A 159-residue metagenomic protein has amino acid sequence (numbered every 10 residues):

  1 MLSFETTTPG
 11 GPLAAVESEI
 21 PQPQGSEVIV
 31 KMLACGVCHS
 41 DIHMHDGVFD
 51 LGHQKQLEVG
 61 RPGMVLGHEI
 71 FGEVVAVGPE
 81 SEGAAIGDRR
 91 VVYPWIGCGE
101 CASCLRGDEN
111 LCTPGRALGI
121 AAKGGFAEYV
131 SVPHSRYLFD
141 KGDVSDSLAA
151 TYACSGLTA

Functional and structural regions predicted by a protein language model:
M1, S26-V28, S40, G99 (+1 more regions): Change "...and in nucleic-acid phosphodiester-cleaving endonucleases..." to "...and in nucleic-acid processing enzymes
S3-F4, R90, V130: Well-ordered beta-strand positions enriched in small/hydrophobic/aromatic, beta-favoring residues
S3-Q22, H39-A76, C112-A121: N-terminal glycine-rich cofactor-binding segment
P9, L33, V75-E80, E109 (+1 more regions): Short loop segments at secondary-structure junctions
A14, Q24, I86, G125-F126 (+1 more regions): A generic structural signal for well-ordered coil/turn residues at beta-strand boundaries that shape enzyme active-site
P21-C35, D50-A102, G142-V144: Glycine-rich beta-strand-centered segment in the early N-terminal region that forms part of a ligand/cofactor-binding
G36, D46, H134: Short, small-residue-rich loop/turn micro-motifs
Q56-H68, C98-A159: NAD(P)H dinucleotide-binding glycine-rich loop of Rossmann-like/cofactor-binding domains, especially the beta1-alpha1
